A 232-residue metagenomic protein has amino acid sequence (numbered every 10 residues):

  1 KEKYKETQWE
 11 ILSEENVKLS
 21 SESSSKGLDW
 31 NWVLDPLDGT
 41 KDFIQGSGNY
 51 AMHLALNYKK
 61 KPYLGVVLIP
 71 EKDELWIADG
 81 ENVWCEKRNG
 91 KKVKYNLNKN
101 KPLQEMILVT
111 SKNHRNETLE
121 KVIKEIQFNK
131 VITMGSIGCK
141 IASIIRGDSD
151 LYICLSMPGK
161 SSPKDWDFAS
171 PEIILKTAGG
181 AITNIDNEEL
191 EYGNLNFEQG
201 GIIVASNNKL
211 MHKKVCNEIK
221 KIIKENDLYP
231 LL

Functional and structural regions predicted by a protein language model:
K1-L37, Y58, K121-K124, L210 (+1 more regions): N-terminal subdomain of lithium-sensitive/metallo-dependent phosphomonoesterases centered on the IMPase/IPPase/PAP
E14, D35-D38, D42, K140 (+2 more regions): Acidic active-site catalytic centers that drive phospho-/nucleotidyl reactions and related ester hydrolyses
S20-E22, K91, M157-P163: Short helix-coil transition/hinge motifs at the ends and kinks of transmembrane helices, capturing the brief
E22-S24, K94-K101: Short boundary motifs at domain starts and secondary-structure transition points
S25-R88: DPxDG-like acidic metal-binding loop motif
V83-C85, G90-K92, K209-V215: Short helix-loop capping/hinge motifs at secondary-structure junctions, enriched in acidic/polar residues
L97-L232: An extended, acidic
